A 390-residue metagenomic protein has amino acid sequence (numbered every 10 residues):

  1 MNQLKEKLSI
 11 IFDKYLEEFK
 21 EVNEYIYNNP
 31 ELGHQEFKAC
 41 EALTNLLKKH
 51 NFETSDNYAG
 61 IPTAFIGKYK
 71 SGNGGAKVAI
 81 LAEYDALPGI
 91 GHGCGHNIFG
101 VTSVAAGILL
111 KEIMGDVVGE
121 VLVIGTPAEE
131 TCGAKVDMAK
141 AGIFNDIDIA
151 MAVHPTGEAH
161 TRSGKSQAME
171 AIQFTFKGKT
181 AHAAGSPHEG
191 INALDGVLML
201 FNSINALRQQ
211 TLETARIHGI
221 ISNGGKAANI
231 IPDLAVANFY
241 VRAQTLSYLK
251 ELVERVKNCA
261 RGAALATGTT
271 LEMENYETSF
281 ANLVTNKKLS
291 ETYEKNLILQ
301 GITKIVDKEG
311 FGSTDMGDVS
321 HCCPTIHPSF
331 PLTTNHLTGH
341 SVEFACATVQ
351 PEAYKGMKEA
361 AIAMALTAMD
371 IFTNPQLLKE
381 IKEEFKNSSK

Functional and structural regions predicted by a protein language model:
N2-Q3, E21-Y25, Y84-P88, F176-A184 (+3 more regions): A short small-residue
N2-V118: Acidic/His- and Gly-rich active-site-bordering loop/insert found across diverse amide/peptide-bond hydrolases
Y27-N29, H34, D85, H92 (+6 more regions): Histidine-centered active-site/metal-ligand motif
N29-H34, E129, A159, G225-A228 (+1 more regions): Short, small-residue-enriched loops and turns at beta-alpha junctions that line or gate enzyme active sites
T63-Y69, D85-G93, N97-I98, V104 (+3 more regions): Histidine/acidic-residue-rich, glycine-tolerant segments that coordinate divalent metal ions
A79-L81, I172, K177, H327-L332: Non-cysteine beta-strand/loop elements that form the S-adenosyl-L-methionine
L198-K390: Metal-dependent amide/peptide-bond hydrolase catalytic core, centered on the "pita-bread" metallohydrolase fold
